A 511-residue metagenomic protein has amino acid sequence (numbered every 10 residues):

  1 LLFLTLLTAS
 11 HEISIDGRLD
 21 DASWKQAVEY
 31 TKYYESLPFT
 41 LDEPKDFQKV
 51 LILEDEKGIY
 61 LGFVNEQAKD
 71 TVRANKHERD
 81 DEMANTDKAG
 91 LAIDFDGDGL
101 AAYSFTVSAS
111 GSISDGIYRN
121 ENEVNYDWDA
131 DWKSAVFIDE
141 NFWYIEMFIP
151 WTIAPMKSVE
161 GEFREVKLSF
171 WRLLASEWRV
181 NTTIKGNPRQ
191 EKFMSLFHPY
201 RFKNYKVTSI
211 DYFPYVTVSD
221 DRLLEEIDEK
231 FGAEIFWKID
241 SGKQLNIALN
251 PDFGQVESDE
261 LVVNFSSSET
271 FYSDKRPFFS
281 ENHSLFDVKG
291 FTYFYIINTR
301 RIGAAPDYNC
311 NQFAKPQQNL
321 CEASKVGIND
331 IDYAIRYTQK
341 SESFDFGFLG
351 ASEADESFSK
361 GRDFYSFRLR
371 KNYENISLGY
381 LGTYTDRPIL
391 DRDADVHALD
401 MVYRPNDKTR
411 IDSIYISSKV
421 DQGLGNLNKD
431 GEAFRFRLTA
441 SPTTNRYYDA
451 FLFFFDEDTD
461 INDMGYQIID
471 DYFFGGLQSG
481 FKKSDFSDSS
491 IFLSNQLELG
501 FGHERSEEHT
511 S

Functional and structural regions predicted by a protein language model:
L6-Y365, R370: Structural preference for beta-rich elements and adjacent junctions enriched in aromatics
G17, Y212-P214, I247, Y337 (+7 more regions): Membrane-embedded beta-strand positions of outer-membrane beta-barrel proteins
I59, K243-L245, S343-F348, Y373-Y380 (+3 more regions): Repeated loop/turn-to-beta-strand initiation elements of outer-membrane beta-barrel proteins
Q67, W151, L174, V216-R222 (+10 more regions): Transmembrane beta-strands of outer-membrane beta-barrel pores
A89, I210-Y212, E229-I235, D274 (+10 more regions): Hydrophobic, lipid-facing positions within transmembrane beta-strands of outer-membrane proteins
D94-D96, P150, F236-K238, T338-E342 (+5 more regions): Structural signature of outer-membrane beta-barrel channels/translocons
L223-I227, S266-S268, K325-N329, S357-G361 (+6 more regions): Replace "Gram-negative outer membrane beta-barrel proteins" with "bacterial and organellar outer membrane beta-barrel
D330, A394, N406, R410-S511: Exposed, low-structure sequence patches enriched in small/polar residues
